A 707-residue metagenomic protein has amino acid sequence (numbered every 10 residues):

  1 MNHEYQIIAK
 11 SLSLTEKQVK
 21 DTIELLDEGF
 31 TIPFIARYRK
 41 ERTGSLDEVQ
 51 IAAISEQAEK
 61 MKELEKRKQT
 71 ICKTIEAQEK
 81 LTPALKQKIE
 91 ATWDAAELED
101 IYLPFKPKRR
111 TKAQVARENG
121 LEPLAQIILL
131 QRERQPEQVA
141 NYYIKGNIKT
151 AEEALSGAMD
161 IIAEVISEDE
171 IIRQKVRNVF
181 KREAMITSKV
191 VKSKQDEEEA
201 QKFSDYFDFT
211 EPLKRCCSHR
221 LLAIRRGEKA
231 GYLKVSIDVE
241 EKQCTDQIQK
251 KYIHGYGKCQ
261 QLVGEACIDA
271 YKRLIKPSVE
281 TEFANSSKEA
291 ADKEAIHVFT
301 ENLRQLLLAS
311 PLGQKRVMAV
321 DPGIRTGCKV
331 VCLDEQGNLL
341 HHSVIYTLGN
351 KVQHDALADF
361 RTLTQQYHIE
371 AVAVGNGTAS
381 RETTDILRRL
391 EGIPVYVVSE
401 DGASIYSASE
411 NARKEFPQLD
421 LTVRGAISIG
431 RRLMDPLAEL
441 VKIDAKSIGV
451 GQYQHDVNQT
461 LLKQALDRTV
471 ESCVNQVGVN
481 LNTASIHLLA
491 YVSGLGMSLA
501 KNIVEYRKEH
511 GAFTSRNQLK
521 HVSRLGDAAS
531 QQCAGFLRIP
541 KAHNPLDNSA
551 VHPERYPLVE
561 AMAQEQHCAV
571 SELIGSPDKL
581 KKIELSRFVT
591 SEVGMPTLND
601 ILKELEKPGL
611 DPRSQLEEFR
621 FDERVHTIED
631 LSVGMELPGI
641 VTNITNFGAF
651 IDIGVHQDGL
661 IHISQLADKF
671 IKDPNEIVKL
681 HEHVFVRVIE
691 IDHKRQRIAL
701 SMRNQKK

Functional and structural regions predicted by a protein language model:
M1-K20, D27: Generic start-of-chain signal for non-secretory N-termini
E4, K62-K80, E90, I405 (+5 more regions): Long, highly charged, low-complexity intrinsically disordered interaction regions that mediate electrostatic DNA/RNA
E24-D27, P104, V115-E118, A223-G227 (+16 more regions): Replace "in large, NTP-powered and nucleic-acid-processing enzymes" with "in large, NTP-powered factors and other
Y38-K40, L129, E240, P322 (+11 more regions): Short, ordered loop/turn segments at secondary-structure junctions
Q50-A52, K60, L64-T74, Q78-A319 (+2 more regions): Duplex nucleic acid-engaging cores and interfaces of nucleic-acid transaction enzymes
T74, K88, E99-I101, K229-E240 (+3 more regions): Structured, non-catalytic alpha/beta "coupling" segments that mediate domain-domain communication and provide generic
N178-M185, V320-I324, G377-E382, V398-I405 (+5 more regions): A glycine-rich phosphate-binding loop feature that marks nucleotide/adenosyl-phosphate handling sites
I539-K707: Single-stranded RNA-binding regions, centering on S1/OB-family and related RNA-binding modules
